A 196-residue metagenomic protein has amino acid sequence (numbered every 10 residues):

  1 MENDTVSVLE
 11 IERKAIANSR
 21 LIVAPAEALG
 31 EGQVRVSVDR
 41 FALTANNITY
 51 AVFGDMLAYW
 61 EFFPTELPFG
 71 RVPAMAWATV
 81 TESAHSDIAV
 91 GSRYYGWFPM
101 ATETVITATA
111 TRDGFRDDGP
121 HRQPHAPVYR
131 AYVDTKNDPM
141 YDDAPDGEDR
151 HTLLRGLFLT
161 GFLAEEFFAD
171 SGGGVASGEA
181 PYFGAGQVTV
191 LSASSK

Functional and structural regions predicted by a protein language model:
M1-V8: A eukaryote-biased signal for short, well-structured alpha-helical docking elements
L9-R13: NAD(P)H/NAD(P)+-dependent Rossmann-fold oxidoreductase cores
K14-A26: Short glycine/threonine/proline-enriched tight-turn/helix- or strand-capping micro-motif at secondary-structure
E27-A42, D55-V105, A110: Glycine-rich beta-strand-centered segment in the early N-terminal region that forms part of a ligand/cofactor-binding
N47-T49, I88: Exposed beta-strand/loop interface patches that mediate assembly or binding
Y50-R71, D117-V133, N137: Aromatic- and Gly/Pro-rich amphipathic surface segment
W97-G186: NAD(P)H dinucleotide-binding glycine-rich loop of Rossmann-like/cofactor-binding domains, especially the beta1-alpha1
Y182-K196: Loop-centered beta-sheet repeat module
